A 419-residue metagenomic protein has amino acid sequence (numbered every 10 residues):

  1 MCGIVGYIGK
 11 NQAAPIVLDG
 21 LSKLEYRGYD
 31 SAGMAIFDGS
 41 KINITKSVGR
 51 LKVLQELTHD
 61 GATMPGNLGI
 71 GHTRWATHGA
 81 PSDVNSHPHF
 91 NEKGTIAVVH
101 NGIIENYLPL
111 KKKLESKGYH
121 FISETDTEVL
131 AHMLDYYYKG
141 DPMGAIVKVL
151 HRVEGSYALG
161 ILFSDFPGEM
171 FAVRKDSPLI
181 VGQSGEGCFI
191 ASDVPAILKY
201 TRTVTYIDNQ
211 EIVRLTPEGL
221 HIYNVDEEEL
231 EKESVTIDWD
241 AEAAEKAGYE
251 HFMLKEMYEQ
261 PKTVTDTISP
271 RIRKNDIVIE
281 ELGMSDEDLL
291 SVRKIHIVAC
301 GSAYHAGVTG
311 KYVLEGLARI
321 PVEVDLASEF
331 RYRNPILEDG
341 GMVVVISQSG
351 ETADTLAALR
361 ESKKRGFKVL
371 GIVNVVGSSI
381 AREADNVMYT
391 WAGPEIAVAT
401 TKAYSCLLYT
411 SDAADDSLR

Functional and structural regions predicted by a protein language model:
M1-H251, K255, E259-R293, Y332: Conserved short alpha-helical segments that host acidic/polar catalytic motifs at enzyme active sites
G28, R333-E338, S379-A381: Short glycine-biased active-site loop of nucleotidyltransferases that positions the nucleotide triphosphate and helps
I103-I104, F166, C300-A306, S349-A353 (+2 more regions): Gly/Ser/Thr-rich loops at beta-strand to alpha-helix junctions that form or flank small-molecule/cofactor-binding
K117, K175, A318, R382-A384: Short, structured coil segments at secondary-structure junctions
V129, E154, I197, V324-R333 (+2 more regions): Short acidic loop-to-helix transition motifs that present clustered carboxylates
P178, T265, S269-D276, E287-V343 (+1 more regions): Anionic-ligand anchoring segments at beta-strand to alpha-helix junctions in alpha/beta enzyme folds, i.e., glycine
R202-T216, V343, S347-R382, N386-A403 (+1 more regions): Phosphate/diphosphate-binding loops
Y409-D416: Conserved small/polar residues in nucleotide/adenosyl-binding loops
